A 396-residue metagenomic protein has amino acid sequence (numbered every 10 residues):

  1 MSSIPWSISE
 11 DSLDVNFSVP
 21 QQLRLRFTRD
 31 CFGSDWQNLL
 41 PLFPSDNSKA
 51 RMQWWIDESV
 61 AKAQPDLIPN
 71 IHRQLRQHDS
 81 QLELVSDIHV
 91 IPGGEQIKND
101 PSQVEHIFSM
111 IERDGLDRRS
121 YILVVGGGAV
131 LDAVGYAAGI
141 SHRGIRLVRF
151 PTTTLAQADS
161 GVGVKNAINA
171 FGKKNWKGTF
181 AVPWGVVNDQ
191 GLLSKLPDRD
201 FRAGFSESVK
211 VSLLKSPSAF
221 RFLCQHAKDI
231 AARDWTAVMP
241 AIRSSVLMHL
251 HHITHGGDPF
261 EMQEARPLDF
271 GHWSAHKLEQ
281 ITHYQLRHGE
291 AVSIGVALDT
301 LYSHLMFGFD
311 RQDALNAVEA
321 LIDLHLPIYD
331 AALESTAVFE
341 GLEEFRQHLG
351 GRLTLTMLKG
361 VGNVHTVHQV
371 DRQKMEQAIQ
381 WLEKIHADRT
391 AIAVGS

Functional and structural regions predicted by a protein language model:
S3-I4, S9-D14, S18-P20, S206-V209 (+1 more regions): C-terminal charged capping/lid subdomain of soluble metabolic enzymes
S3-S120: ATP/NTP phosphate-donor binding region
W55, D87-H89, L123, V148-F150 (+1 more regions): Hydrophobic/aromatic beta-strand patches that form the interior of the parallel beta-sheet core in alpha/beta enzyme
P92-G94, V125-G127, G257, F270-G271: Glycine-rich beta-strand-to-loop/alpha-helix junction loops that act as flexible
L116-V148: Active-site and donor-binding regions of nucleotide-sugar-utilizing enzymes
G135-D229: A glycine/threonine-rich phosphate-anchoring loop and its flanking beta-alpha core in nucleotide/phosphate-binding
F222, H226-T336: Active-site segments that bind and position negatively charged phosphate/pyrophosphate groups
